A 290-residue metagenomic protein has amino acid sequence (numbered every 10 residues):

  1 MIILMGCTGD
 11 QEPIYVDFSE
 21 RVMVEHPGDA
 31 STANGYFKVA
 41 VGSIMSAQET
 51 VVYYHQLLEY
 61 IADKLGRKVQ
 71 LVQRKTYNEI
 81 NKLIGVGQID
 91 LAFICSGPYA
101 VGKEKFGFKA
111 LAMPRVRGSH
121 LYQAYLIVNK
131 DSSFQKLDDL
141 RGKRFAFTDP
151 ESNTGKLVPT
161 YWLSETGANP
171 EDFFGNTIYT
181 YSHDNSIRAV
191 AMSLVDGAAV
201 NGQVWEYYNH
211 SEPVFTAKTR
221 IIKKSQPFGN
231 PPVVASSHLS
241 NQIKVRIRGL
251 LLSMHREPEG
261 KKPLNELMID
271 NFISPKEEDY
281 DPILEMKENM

Functional and structural regions predicted by a protein language model:
I2-E79, K261-M290: N-terminal hydrophobic or amphipathic helices and topogenic motifs
G42-S43, R117-Y125, T180, P213-L251 (+2 more regions): Periplasmic-binding protein-like
I44-A47, V116, N129-F134, T148-G155: Short coil/turn segments
N78-A92, K105-F106, D138, S182-Q203: Short helices/loops that flank or line small-molecule/ion binding pockets
N81-D139: Acidic, polar ligand-binding/catalytic clefts
S132, K143-S240: Pocket-lining segment of extracytoplasmic ligand-binding domains
